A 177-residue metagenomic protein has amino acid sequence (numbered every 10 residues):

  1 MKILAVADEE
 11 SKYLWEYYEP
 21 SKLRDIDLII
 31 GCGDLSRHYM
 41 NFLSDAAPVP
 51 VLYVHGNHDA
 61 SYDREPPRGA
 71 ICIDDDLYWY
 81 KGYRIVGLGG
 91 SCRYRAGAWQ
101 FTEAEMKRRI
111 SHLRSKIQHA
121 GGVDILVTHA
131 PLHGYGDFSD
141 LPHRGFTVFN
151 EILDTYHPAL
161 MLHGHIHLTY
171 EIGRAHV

Functional and structural regions predicted by a protein language model:
M1, V49-P50, A70, Y83 (+1 more regions): A structural micro-motif
M1-A46, K116-G122: N-terminal active-site segment of His-dependent metallophosphoesterases
A5-A7, L28-D34, L52-N57, I73 (+3 more regions): Active-site neighborhood of phospho(di)ester-bond hydrolases with catalytic His/Asp-centered motifs
A5-L14, H55-R144: Conserved catalytic scaffold of divalent metal-dependent phosphoesterases
H38, Y135, Y170: Short glycine-rich, flexible loops that bind phosphorylated cofactors or substrates
D45, D154-T155: Solvent-exposed polar/charged
A47-H58, F146-F149: A short, gly/pro- and small-residue-rich
A175-V177: Conserved small/polar residues in nucleotide/adenosyl-binding loops
